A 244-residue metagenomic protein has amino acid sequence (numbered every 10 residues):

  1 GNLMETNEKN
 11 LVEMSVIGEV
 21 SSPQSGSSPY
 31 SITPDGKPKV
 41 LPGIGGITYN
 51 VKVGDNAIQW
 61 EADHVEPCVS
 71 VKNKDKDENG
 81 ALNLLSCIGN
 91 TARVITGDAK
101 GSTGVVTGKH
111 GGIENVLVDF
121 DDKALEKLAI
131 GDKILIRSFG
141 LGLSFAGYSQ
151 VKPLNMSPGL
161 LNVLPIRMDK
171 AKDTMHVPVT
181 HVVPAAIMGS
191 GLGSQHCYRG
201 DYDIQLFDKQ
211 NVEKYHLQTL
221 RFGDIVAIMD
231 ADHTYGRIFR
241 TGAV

Functional and structural regions predicted by a protein language model:
G1-L3: Short, Lys/Arg-enriched N-terminal segments with co-localized hydrophobic residues within the first ~10-30 amino acids
T6-V244: Conserved mixed alpha/beta catalytic, RNA-binding, or beta-rich assembly cores of soluble enzyme, regulatory
